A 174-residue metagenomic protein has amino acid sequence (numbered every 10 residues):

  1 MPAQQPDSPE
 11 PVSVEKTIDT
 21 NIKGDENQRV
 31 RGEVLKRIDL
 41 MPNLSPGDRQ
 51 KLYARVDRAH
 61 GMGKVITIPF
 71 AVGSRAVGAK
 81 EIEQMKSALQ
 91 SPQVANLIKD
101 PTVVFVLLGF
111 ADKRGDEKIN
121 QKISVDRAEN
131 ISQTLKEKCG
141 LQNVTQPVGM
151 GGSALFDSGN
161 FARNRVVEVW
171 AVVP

Functional and structural regions predicted by a protein language model:
M1-A59: N-terminal targeting leaders that direct proteins to extracytoplasmic destinations
R31, L35-I38, T67, I82-S91 (+2 more regions): Extracytoplasmic/secreted envelope proteins and their assembly/folding machinery, especially bacterial periplasmic
R49-V56, F70, S74-L108, S132-E137 (+2 more regions): Periplasmic peptidoglycan-binding/anchoring modules of Gram-negative envelope and division proteins
D57-M62, I98-D100, N160-R163: Extracellular/periplasmic catalytic domains that process cell-envelope and extracellular macromolecules
G61-G73: Acidic/histidine-rich, surface-exposed loop or edge segments in extracytoplasmic proteins
V65-T67, V104, V144, V166: A residue-level signal for beta-strand positions that form part of recognition/binding surfaces within mature
M85, F110-P174: Periplasmic OmpA-like peptidoglycan-binding domain that tethers envelope proteins to the cell wall
